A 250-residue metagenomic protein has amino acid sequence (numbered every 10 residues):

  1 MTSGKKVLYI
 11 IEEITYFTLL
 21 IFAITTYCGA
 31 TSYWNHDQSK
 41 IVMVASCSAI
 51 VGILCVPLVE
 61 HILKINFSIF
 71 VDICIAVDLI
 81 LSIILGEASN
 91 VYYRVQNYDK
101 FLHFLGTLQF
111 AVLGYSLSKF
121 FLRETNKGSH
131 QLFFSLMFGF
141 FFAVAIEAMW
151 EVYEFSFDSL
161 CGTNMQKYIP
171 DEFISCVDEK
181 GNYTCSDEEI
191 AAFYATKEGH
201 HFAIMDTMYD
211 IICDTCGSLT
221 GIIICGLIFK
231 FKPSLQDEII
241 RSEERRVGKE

Functional and structural regions predicted by a protein language model:
M1-F17: N-terminal membrane topogenic signal
T2-K5, W34-Q38, P57-F70, E124-H130: Membrane-interface helix-boundary motifs at transmembrane edges
S32-D37, I62-I65, A88-Y98: Membrane-interface helix caps and helix-loop-helix hairpins in membrane proteins
I53-P57, D78-I83, A143-E154: Alpha-helical transmembrane segments of multi-pass membrane proteins
N66-V77, K100-H103: Cytoplasmic-side transmembrane-helix entry/capping segments in multi-pass membrane proteins
L85-F140, F155-G162: Membrane-proximal helix-loop-helix units in multi-pass membrane proteins
H103-F110, F138, F142-C185, H201-G226: Alpha-helical transmembrane segments that form the membrane-embedded catalytic/substrate-binding core of multi-pass
E244-E250: Conserved small/polar residues in nucleotide/adenosyl-binding loops
